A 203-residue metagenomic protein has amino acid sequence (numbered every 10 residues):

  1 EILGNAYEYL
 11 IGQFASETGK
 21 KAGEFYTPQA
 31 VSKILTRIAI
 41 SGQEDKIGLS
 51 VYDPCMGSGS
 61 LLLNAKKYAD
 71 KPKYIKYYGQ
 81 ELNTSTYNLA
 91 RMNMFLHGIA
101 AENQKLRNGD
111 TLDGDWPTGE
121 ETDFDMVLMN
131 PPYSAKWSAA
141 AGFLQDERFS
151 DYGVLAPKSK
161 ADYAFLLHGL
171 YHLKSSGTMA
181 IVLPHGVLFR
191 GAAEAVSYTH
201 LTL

Functional and structural regions predicted by a protein language model:
E1-A15: Long recognition/docking surfaces used for binding and targeting
Y7, I11, T36, L170 (+1 more regions): Conserved protein kinase catalytic domain
F14-A22: Short acidic, glycine/Ser/Thr-rich loop/turn "cap" segments at secondary-structure junctions
K21-M129, S134-F143, D151, L183-G186 (+1 more regions): Conserved S-adenosyl-L-methionine
D146: Glycine-rich anion/phosphate-binding loop at the beta-strand->alpha-helix junction
G153-L155: Extracellular loop and loop/strand-boundary signature of outer-membrane beta-barrel proteins
P157-L201: Conserved Class I SAM-dependent methyltransferase catalytic core
